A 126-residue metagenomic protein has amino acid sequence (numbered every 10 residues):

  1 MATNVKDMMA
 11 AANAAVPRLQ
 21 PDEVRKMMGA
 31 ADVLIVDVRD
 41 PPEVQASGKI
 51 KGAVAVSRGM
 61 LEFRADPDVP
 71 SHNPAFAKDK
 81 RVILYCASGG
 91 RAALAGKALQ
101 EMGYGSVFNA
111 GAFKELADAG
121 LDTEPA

Functional and structural regions predicted by a protein language model:
M1-V33, P41-R81, G90-A126: Rhodanese-like catalytic fold shared by cysteine-dependent sulfurtransferases and DSP/PTP-type phosphatases
V36: Active-site flanking residues adjacent to catalytic metal/cofactor-binding acidic residues
Y85: Short, surface-exposed ligand- or partner-binding patches at beta-edge/loop junctions that are enriched in aromatics
